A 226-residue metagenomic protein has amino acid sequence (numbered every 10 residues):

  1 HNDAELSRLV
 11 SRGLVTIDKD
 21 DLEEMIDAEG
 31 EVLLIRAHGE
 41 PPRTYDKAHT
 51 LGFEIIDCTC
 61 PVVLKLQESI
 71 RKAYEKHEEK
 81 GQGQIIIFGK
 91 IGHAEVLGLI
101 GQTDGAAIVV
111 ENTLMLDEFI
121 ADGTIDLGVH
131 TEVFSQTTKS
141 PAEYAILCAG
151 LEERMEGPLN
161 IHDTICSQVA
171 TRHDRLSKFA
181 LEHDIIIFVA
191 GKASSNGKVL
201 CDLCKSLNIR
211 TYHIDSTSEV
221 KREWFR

Functional and structural regions predicted by a protein language model:
H1-R226: The feature marks the mature, well-folded catalytic cores of soluble enzymes
